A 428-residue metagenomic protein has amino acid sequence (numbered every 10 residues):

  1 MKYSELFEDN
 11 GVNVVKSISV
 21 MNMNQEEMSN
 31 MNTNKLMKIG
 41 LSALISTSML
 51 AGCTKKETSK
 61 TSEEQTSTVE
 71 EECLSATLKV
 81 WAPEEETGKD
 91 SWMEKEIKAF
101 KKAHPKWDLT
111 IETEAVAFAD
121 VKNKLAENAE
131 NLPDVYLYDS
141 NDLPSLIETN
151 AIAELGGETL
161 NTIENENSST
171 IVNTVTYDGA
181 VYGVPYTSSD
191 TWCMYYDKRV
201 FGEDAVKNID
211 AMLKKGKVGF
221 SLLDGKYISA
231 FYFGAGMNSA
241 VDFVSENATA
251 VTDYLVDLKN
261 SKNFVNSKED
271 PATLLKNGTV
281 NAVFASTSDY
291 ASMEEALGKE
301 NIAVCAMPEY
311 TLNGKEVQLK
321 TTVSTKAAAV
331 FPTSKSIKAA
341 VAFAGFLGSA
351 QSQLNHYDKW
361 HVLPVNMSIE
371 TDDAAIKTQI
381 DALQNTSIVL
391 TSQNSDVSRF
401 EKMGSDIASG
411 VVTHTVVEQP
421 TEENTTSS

Functional and structural regions predicted by a protein language model:
N22, K38-L44, C53-D142, L354-N355 (+2 more regions): Conserved N-terminal structural module of periplasmic/extracytoplasmic solute-binding proteins
E114-N123, F264-K276: Short helix-initiation/N-cap motifs at beta->coil->alpha
K124-E127, N131-D134, N161-Y196, K315-K320 (+1 more regions): A structural signal for short loop-to-beta-strand junctions that line the ligand-binding cleft of periplasmic/secreted
D134-L137, N281-S286, A303-C305: Paired acidic/hydrophobic, glycine-rich loop segments that form the ligand-binding mouth/hinge of periplasmic-binding
D139-W192, D204-A205, D210, A303-A306: Hinge/lid segment of periplasmic solute-binding proteins
V241-E269, M307: Glycine-centered hinge/linker elements that transmit conformational signals in sensory and ligand-binding systems
A296-K359: Extracytoplasmic/periplasmic substrate-recognition and gating elements
K359-S428: C-terminal capping/gating helix-and-loop segments adjacent to ligand/active sites or protein-protein/ligand interfaces
